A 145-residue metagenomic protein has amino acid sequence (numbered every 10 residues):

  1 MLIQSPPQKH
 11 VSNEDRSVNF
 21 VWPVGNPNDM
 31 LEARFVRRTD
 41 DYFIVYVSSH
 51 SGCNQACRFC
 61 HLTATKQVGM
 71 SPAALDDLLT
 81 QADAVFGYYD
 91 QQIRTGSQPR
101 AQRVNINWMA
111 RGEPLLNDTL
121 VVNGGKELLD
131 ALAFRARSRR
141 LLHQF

Functional and structural regions predicted by a protein language model:
M1-V47, Q55: Flexible, acidic/Gly-rich N-terminal and inter-domain linker regions that tether and position cofactor-handling modules
D41-S48, N54-F145: Conserved Radical SAM active-site core
